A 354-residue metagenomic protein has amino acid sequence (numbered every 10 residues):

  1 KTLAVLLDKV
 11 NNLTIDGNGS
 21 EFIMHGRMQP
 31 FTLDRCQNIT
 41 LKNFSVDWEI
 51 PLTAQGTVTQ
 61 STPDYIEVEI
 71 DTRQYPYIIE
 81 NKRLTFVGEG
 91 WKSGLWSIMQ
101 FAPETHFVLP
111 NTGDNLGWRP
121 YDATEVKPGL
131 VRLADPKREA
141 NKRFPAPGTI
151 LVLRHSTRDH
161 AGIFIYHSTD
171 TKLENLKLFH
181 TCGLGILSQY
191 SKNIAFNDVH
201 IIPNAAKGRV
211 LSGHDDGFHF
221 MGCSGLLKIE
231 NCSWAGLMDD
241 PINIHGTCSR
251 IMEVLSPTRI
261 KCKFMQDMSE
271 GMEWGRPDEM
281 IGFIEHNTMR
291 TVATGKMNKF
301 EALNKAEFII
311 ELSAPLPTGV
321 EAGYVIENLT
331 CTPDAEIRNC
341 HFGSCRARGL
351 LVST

Functional and structural regions predicted by a protein language model:
K1-L7, E49-H160, D198-F220, L237-C331: Acidic/polar low-complexity surface segments
K1-T14, I23-K42, I50-D64, T157-S168 (+4 more regions): Extracellular beta-strand-rich solenoid/capping regions of secreted or surface-exposed proteins that bind or remodel
L6-G17, L226, N231-I251, R348-S353: Short, solvent-exposed linear motifs at loop/edge-of-secondary-structure regions
N12, D16-E21, Q37-V46, T169-H180 (+3 more regions): Right-handed parallel beta-helix
H25, T157, H180, S212-H214 (+1 more regions): Residues that act as N-cap/strand-start positions at coil-to-secondary-structure junctions
T181, D215, F220, C248 (+2 more regions): Interface-prone segments of viral and bacterial extracellular assemblies
G185-L187, G217-H219, K228, N243 (+3 more regions): Structured core elements
